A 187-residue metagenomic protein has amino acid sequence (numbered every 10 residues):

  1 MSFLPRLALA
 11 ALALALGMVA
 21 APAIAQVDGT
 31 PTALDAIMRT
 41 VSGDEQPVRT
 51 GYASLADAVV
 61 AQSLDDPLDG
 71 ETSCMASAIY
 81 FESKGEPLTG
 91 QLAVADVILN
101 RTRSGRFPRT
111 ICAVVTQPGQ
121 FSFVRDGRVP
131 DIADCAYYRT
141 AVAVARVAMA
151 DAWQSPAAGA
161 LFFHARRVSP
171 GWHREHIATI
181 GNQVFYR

Functional and structural regions predicted by a protein language model:
M1-D69: N-terminal secretory targeting signals
Q26, Q46-R187: Bacterial extracytoplasmic/cell-wall-associated proteins, especially those involved in peptidoglycan
